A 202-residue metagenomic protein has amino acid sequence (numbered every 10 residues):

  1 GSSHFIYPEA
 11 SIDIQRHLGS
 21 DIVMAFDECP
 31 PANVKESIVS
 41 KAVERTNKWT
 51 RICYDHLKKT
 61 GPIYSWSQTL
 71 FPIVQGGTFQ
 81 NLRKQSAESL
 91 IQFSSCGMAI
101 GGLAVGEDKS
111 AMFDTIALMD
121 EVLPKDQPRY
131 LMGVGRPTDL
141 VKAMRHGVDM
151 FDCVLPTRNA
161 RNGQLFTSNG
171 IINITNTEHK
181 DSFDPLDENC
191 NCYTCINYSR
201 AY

Functional and structural regions predicted by a protein language model:
G1, E36, G102, G133 (+1 more regions): Short, flexible active-site loop motifs that bind/organize anionic cofactors or intermediates
G1-S65, T177-K180: Non-catalytic, usually N-terminal nucleic-acid engagement modules in DNA/RNA processing proteins
I12, Q68, N197-A201: Hydrophobic/aromatic-rich, well-ordered segments within soluble, folded domains that form packed cores
D27-N33, D187-Y202: C-terminal extensions of enzymes
P31, K35-I38, Q75, A104 (+1 more regions): Residue-level detector of alpha-helix boundaries and kinks
N47, H56, T60, S65-L186: Glycine-rich phosphate/ribose-binding loops and adjacent secondary-structure elements that form binding surfaces
